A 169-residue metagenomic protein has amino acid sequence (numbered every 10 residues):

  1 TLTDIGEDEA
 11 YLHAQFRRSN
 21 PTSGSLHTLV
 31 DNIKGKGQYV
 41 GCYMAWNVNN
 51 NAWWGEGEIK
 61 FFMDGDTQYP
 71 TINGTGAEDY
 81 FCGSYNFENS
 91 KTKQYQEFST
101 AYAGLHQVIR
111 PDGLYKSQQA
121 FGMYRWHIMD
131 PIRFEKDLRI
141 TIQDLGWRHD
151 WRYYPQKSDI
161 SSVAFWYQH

Functional and structural regions predicted by a protein language model:
T1-H169: Beta-strand-centric surfaces of beta-sandwich/beta-rich domains
